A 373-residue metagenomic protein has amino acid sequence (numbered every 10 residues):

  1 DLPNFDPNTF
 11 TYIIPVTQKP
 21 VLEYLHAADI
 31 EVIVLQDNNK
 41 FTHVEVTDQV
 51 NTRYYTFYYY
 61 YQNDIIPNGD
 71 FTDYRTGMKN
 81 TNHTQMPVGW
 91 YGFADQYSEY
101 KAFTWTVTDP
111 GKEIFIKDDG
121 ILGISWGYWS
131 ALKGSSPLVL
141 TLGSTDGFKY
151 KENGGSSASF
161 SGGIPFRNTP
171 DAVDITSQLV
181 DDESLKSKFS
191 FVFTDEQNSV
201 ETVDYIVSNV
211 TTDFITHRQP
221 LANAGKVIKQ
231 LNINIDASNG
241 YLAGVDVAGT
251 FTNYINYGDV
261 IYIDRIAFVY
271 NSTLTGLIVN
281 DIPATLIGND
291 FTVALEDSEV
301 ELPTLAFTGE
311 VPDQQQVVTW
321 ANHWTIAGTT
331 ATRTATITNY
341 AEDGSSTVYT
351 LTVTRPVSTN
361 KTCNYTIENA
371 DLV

Functional and structural regions predicted by a protein language model:
D1-P67, V269-V373: Beta-rich interaction/scaffold domains
Y61-D174, L185-A222, Q230-V269: Aromatic (Trp/Tyr/Phe) and Gly/Pro-enriched flexible surface segments
D174-Q178, T308: Short edge beta-strand/loop segments characteristic of extracellular beta-sandwich folds
L179-E183: Short, acidic/polar linear motifs in exposed loop/turn regions
